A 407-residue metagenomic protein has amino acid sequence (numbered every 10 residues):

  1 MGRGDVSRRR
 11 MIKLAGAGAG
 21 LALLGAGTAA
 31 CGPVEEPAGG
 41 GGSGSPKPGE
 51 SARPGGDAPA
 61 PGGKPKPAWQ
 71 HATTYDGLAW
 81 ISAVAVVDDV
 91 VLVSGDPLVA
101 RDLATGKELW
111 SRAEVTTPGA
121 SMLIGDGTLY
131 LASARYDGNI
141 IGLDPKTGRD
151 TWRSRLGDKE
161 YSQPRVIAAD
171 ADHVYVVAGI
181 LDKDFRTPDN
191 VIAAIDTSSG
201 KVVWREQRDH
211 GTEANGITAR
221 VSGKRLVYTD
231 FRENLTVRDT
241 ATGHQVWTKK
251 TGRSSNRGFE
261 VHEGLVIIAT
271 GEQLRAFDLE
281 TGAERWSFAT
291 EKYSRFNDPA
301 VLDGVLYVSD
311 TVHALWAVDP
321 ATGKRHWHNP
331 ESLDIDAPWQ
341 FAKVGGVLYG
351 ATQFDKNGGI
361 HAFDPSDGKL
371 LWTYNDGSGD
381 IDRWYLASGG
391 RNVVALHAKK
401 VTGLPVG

Functional and structural regions predicted by a protein language model:
M1-S7, G18-A26: N-terminal secretory signal peptides
G32-P59: Short, low-complexity, disordered segments immediately C-terminal to signal peptides in bacterial exported proteins
P54-L78: A short helix->beta-strand "capping" segment at the edge of beta-propeller domains
H71-D96, A120: Beta-strand-rich domains and repeat architectures in extracellular enzymes and scaffolds, especially beta-propellers
L78-A85, T116-I124, E160-A169, G211-R220 (+4 more regions): Repeated scaffold domains used in trafficking and secretory/extracellular systems, primarily beta-propellers
V93, A134-Y136, K183-D189, T229-F231 (+1 more regions): Short, solvent-exposed loop/turn segments at conserved positions within beta-propeller repeat blades
L103-T105, P145-T147, T197-S199, D239-T242 (+4 more regions): Short loop/turn segments that connect beta-strands within beta-propeller blades
I381-G407: Blade-level signature of beta-propeller repeat domains, shared across WD40, Kelch, NHL, RCC1 and BNR/Asp-box propellers
